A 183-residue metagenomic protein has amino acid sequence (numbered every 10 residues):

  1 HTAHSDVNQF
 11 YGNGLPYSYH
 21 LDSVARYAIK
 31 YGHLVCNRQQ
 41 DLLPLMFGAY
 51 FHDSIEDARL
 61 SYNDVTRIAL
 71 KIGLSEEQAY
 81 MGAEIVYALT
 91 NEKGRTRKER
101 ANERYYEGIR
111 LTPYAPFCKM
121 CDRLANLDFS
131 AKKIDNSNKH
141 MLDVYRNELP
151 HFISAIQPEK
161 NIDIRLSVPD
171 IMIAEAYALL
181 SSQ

Functional and structural regions predicted by a protein language model:
H1-Q183: Active-site helical microenvironments for divalent-metal-assisted chemistry
